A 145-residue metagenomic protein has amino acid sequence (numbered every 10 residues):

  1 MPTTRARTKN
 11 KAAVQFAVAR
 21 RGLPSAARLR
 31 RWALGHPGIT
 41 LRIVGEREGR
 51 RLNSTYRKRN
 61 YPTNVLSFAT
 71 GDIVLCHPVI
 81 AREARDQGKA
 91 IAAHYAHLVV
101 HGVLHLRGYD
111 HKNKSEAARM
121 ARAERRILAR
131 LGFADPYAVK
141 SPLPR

Functional and structural regions predicted by a protein language model:
M1-A96, L104-R145: An acidic/histidine-cluster motif and surrounding catalytic segment that typifies divalent-metal-assisted enzyme active
